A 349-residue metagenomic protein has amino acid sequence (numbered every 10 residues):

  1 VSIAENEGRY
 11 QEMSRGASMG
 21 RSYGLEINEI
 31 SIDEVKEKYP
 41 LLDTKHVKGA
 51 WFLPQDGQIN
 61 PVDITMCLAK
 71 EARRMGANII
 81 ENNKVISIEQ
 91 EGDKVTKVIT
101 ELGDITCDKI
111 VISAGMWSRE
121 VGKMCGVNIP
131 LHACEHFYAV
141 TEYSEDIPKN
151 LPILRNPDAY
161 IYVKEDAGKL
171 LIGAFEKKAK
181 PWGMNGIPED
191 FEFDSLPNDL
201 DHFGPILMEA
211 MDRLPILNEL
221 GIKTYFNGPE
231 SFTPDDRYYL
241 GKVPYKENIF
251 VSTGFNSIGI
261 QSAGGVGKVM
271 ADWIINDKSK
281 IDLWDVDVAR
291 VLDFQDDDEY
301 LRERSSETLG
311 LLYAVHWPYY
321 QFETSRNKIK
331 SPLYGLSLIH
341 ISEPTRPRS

Functional and structural regions predicted by a protein language model:
V1-K38, D158-V163, A167-K169, S306-Y313 (+2 more regions): Dinucleotide-binding Rossmann-like beta1-alpha1 core, especially the glycine-rich loop that anchors the ADP
E5-Q11, F52-K70, I80, S195-H202 (+2 more regions): Short beta-strand to alpha-helix junction loop
G8, Y39-V47, E89-T96, S231-D236 (+1 more regions): A short, glycine/Asx- and small/polar-enriched loop/turn that sits immediately N-terminal to a beta-strand
P54-K109: Helical element adjacent to the flavin cofactor pocket in flavoenzyme catalytic cores
T100, D104-N150: Central helical "cap/lid" subdomain
V127-N128, Y143-N248: Active-site lid/adjacent beta-loop-alpha segment flanking the redox-cofactor pocket in flavoenzymes
P197, D201-S305, L312-V315: C-terminal catalytic lobe of FAD-dependent flavoproteins
S337-P347: Residue-level detector of conserved catalytic or cofactor/ligand-binding positions in enzyme active sites
